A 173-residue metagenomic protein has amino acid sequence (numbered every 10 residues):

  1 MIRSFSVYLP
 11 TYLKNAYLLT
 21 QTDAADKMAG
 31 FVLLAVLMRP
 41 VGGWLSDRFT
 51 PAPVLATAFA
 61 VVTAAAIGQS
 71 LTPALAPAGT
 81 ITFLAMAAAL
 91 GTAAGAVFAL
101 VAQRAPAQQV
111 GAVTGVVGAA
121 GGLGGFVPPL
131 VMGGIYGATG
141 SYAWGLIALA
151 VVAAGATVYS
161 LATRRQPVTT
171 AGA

Functional and structural regions predicted by a protein language model:
M1-V36: Extracytoplasmic gate region of multi-pass secondary transporters
T11, F98-R104: Intracellular helix-loop hinge segments at the cytoplasmic ends of transmembrane helices in 12-TM rocker-switch-type
T20-M28, G79, V110, T114: Juxtamembrane helix-start elements in MFS-like secondary transporters
V32-P40, G125-F126: Residue-level signature of mid-helix packing/kink "hotspots" within the transmembrane helices of 12-pass Major
M38-T50: Helix-to-loop junctions at the C-terminal end of transmembrane segments in multipass secondary transporters
F49-L100: C-terminal transmembrane helical hairpin of 12-TM major facilitator-type secondary transporters
A107-S141: A late C-terminal transmembrane helix in Major Facilitator Superfamily
L149-A173: Multi-pass alpha-helical transporter architecture, strongest for 12-TM Major Facilitator/SLC carriers used
